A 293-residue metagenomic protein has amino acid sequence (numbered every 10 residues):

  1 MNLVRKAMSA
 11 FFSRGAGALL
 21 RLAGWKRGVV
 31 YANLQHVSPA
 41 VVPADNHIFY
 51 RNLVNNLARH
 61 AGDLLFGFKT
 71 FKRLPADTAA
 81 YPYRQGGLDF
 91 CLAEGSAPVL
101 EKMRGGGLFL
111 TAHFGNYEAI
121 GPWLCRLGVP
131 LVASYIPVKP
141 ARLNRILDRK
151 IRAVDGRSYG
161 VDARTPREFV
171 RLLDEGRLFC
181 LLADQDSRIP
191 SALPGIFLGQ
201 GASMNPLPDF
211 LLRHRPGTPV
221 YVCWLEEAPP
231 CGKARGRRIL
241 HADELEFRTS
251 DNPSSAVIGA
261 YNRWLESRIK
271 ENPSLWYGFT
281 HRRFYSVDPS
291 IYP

Functional and structural regions predicted by a protein language model:
M1-T111, I146-R149, D155: Membrane-anchoring hydrophobic helices of lipid-metabolizing enzymes
M1-V4, N116-G121, L172-L182: Short, composition-biased local secondary-structure segments
G28-V29, P137-A141, G201-N205: Active-site metal-coordination segments of metallo-dependent hydrolases
V29, A119, I146, P206-F210 (+1 more regions): Short Gly/charged-rich anion-binding patches and loops
L34, I151, P208-L212: Structural element of the ATP-grasp superfamily
D89-A93, F114, P140, Y159-A163 (+2 more regions): A conditional alpha-helix N-cap/helix-loop micro-motif detector
E101-G106, R126, P130, A163-P293: Non-catalytic C-terminal accessory region of glycerolipid acyltransferases and related lyso-lipid remodeling enzymes
G105-A163, I189-S191, I196: Catalytic core of membrane glycerolipid acyltransferases/transacylases, capturing the structured, soluble-facing
